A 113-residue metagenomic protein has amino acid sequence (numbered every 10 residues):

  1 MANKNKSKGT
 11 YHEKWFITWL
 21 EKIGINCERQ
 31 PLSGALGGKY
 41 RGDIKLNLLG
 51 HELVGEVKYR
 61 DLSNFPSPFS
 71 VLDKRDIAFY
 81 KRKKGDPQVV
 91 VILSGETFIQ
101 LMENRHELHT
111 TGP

Functional and structural regions predicted by a protein language model:
M1-P113: Catalytic phosphate/metal-binding cores of nucleic-acid and nucleotide-processing enzymes, i.e., regions that mediate
